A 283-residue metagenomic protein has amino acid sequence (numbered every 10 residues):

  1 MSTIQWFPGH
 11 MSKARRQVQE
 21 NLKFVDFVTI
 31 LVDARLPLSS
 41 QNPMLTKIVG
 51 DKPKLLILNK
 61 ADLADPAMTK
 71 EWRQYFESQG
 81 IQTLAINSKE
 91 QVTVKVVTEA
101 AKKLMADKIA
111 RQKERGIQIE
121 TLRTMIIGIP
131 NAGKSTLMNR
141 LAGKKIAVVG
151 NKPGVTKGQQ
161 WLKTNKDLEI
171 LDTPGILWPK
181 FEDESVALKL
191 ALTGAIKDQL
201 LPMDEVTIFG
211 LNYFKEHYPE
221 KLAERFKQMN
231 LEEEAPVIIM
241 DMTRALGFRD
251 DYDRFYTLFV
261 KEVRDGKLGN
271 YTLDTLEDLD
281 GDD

Functional and structural regions predicted by a protein language model:
M1-V28, R35-L36, Q41-P43, I48-K54 (+3 more regions): Helix-rich effector regions associated with P-loop NTPase G domains
I30, L56-L58, I126: Structural beta-sheet core signal
P43-T46, K70-R73, E99-A100, R140-L141 (+1 more regions): Short, glycine/charged-enriched secondary-structure capping and boundary segments
K54-I57, A67: Extended basic (Lys/Arg/His-rich) segments that typically form rRNA-contacting surfaces in ribosomal proteins
D62-I127, I146: Canonical P-loop GTPase G-domain recognition
S88, M138, L168-L171: Conserved active-site beta-strand-loop modules that form the wall/rim of enzyme catalytic pockets and either contain
K108-Q112, N139, K145-N151, Y218-K221: Short, structured loop/turn "capping" segments at alpha-beta junctions
R123-G143, T173: Glycine-rich phosphate-binding P-loop
